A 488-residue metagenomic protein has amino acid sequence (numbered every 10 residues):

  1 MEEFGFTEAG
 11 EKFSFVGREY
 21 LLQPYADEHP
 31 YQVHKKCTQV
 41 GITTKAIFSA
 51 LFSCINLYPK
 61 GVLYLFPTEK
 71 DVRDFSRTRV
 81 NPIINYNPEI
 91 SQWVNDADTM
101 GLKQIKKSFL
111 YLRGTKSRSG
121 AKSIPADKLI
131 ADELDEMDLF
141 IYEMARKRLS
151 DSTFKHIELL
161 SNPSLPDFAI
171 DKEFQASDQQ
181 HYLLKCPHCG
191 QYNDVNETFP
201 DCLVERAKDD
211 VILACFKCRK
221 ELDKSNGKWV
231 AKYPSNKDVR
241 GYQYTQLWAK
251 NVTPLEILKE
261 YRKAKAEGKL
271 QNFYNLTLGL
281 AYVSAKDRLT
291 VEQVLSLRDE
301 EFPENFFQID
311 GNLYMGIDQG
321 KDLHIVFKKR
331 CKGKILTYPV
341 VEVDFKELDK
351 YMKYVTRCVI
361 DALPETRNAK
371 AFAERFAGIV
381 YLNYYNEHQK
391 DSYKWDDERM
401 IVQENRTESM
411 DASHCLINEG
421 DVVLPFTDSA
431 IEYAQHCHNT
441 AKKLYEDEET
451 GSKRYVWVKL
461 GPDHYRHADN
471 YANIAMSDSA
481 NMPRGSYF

Functional and structural regions predicted by a protein language model:
M1-L313, I317, K353-L363, E374-A377: Phosphate/NTP-binding elements of NTP-utilizing enzymes
Q32, F75, I212-C218, L280 (+4 more regions): Mg2+-dependent endonuclease catalytic cores in nucleic-acid-processing enzymes, primarily RNase H-like
K45, F140, R367, D463-N470: Short, well-structured alpha-helical interface segments that form or flank functional binding sites
D421-F488: Charge-patterned, long linear interaction tracts outside catalytic cores
